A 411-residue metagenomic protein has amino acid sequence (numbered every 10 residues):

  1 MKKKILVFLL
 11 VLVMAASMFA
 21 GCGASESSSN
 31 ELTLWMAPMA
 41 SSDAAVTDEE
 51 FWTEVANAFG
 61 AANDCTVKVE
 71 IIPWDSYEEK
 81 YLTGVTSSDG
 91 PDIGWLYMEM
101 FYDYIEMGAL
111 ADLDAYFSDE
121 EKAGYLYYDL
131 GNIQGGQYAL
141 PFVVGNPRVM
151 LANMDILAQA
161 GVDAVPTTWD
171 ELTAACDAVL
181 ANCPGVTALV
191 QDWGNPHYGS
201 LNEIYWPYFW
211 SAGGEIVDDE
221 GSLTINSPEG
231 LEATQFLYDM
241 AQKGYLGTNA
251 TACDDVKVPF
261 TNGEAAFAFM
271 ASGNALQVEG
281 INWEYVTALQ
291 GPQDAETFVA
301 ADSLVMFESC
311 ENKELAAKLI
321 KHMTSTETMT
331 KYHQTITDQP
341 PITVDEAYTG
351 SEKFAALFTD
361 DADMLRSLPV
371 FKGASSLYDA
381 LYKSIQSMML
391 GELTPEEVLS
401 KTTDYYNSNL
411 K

Functional and structural regions predicted by a protein language model:
C22-Y102, A164, P292-Q293, E314-L315 (+3 more regions): Conserved N-terminal structural module of periplasmic/extracytoplasmic solute-binding proteins
A61-Y125, N132, D155-T167, K257-P259 (+4 more regions): Extracytoplasmic "Venus flytrap"/periplasmic binding protein-like
M98-R148, T173, C183, L201 (+2 more regions): Hinge/lid segment of periplasmic solute-binding proteins
A111-Y125, D129, A188-G199, A212-E232 (+3 more regions): Short, solvent-exposed loop/beta-turn-alpha elements that line the ligand-binding surface or hinge of extracytoplasmic
G136-F142, R148, E171-S222, A265: Extracytoplasmic/periplasmic solute-binding protein
A158, A181, D239-Q242, A362-K411: Conserved C-terminal helix/tail region of periplasmic/extracytoplasmic solute-binding proteins
A175-A178, E220-A250: Glycine-centered hinge/linker elements that transmit conformational signals in sensory and ligand-binding systems
S272-N282, G291-K383: C-terminal lobe and pocket-closing loops of periplasmic/extracytoplasmic Venus-flytrap solute-binding proteins
